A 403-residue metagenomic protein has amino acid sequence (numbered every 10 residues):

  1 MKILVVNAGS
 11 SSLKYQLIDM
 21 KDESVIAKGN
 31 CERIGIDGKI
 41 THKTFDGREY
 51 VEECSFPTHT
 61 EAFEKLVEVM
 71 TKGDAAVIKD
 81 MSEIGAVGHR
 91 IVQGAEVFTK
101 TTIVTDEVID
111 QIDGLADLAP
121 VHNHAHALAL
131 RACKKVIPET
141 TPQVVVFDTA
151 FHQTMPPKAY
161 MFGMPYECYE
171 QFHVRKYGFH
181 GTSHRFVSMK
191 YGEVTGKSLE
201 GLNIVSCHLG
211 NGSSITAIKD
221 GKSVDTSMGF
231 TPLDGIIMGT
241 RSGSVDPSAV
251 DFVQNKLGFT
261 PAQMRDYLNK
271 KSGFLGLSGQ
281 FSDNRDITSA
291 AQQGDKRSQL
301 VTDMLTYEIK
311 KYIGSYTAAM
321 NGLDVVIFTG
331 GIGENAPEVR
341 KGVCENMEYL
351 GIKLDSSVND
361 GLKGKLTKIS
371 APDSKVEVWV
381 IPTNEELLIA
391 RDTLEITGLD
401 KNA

Functional and structural regions predicted by a protein language model:
M1-L4: Extreme N-terminal starter segment of soluble prokaryotic enzymes
G9, H89-V92, L209-N211, L323 (+1 more regions): Glycine-rich beta-strand-to-loop/alpha-helix junction loops that act as flexible
S12-F56: Short glycine-rich, Thr/Ser-proximal phosphate-binding strand/loop in the N-terminal lobe of ATP-dependent enzymes
V69-I84, Y191-S198, I313-D324: Phosphate/pyrophosphate-binding loops at sites that engage ATP/ADP/AMP, CoA/4′-phosphopantetheine, polyphosphate
M70-H122, P142-V144, A150-A159: Short beta-strand-loop/turn "lid" adjacent to the catalytic site in phosphate-handling enzymes
F151-N255: Glycine-rich phosphate-binding loop of actin/hexokinase-like ATP-binding domains
G273-L277, N284-A319: Adenine-nucleotide phosphate-binding core of ATP-dependent small-molecule kinases
P337, K341-E385: Conserved phosphate-binding/catalytic loops in two-lobed NTP-binding clefts
